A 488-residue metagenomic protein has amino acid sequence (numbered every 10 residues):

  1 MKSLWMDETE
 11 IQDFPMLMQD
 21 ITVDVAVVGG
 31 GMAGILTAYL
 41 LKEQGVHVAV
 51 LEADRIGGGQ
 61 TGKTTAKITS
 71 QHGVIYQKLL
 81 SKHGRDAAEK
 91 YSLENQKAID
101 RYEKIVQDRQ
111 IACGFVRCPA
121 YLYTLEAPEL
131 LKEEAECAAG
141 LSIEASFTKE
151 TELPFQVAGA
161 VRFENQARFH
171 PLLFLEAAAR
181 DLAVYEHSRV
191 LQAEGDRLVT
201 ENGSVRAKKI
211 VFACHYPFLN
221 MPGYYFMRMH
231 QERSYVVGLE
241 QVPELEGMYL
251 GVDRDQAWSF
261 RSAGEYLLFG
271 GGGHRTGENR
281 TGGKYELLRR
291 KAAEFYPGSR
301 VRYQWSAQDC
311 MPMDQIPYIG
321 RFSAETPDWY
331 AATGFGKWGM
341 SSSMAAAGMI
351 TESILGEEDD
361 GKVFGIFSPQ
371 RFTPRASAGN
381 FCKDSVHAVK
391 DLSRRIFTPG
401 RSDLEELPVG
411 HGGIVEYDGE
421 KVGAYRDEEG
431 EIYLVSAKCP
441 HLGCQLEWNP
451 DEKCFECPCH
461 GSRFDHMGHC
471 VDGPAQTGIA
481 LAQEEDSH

Functional and structural regions predicted by a protein language model:
M1-V25, Q476-Q483: Extreme N-terminal leader/targeting segments of oxidoreductases
K2-E8, V74-L80, E103-F174: Flavin (FAD/FMN) cofactor-binding and adjacent substrate-gating region of FAD-dependent oxidoreductase domains
V23-V50: N-terminal Rossmann-like FAD-binding beta1-loop-alpha1 element of flavoenzymes
E43-K63: Glycine-rich FAD pyrophosphate-binding loop
R109-V116, S204-V205, F212-D328, S342: Active-site substrate-recognition segment that forms the wall of the catalytic cavity or substrate channel
E136-C137, A160-K209, A213: Helical element adjacent to the flavin cofactor pocket in flavoenzyme catalytic cores
V237, I414-H488: Rieske [2Fe-2S] iron-sulfur-binding domain
R254-D255, E278, Y285-L287, Y296-F381 (+3 more regions): C-terminal catalytic lobe of FAD-dependent flavoproteins
